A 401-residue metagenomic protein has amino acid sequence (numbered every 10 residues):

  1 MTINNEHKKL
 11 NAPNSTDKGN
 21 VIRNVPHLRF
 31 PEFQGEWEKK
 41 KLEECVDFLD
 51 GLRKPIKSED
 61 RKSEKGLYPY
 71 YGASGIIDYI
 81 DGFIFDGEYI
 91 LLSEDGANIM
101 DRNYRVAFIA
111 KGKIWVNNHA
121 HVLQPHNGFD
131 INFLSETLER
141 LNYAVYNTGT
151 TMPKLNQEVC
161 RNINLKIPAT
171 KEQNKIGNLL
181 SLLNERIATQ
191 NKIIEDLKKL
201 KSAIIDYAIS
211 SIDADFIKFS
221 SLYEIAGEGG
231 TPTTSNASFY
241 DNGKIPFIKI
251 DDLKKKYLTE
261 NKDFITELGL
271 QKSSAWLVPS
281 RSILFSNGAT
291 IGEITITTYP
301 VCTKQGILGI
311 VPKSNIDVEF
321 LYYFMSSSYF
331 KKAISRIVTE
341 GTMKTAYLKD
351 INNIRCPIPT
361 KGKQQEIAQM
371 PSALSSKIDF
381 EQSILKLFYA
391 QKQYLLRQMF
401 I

Functional and structural regions predicted by a protein language model:
M1-E38, N162-N164, P168-D215, G362-I401: Amphipathic alpha-helical segments with low aromatic content
G19-P26, I114-H119, T148-K171, G229 (+4 more regions): A short glycine-rich beta-alpha junction/loop motif
V25-K54, R61-G72, Y207-G230, K255 (+1 more regions): Non-catalytic DNA-recognition/assembly elements of restriction-modification systems
P69, H121, Q369: Conserved, well-structured core segments
G72-E139, T148-T151, N156-C160, K249-D251 (+1 more regions): A short beta-sheet element
D241-K256: Short beta-strand/loop turn elements enriched in aromatics
